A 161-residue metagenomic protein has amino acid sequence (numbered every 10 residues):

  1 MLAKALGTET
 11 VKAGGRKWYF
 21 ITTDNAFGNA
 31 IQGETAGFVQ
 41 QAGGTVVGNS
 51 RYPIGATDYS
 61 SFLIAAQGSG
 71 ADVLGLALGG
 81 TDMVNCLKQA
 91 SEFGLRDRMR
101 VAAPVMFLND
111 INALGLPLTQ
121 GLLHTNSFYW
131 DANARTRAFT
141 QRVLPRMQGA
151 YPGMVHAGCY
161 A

Functional and structural regions predicted by a protein language model:
M1-F93, F128-A138: Extracellular/periplasmic Venus flytrap/periplasmic-binding protein
L87-Y160: Extracellular/periplasmic periplasmic-binding protein-like sensory domains
